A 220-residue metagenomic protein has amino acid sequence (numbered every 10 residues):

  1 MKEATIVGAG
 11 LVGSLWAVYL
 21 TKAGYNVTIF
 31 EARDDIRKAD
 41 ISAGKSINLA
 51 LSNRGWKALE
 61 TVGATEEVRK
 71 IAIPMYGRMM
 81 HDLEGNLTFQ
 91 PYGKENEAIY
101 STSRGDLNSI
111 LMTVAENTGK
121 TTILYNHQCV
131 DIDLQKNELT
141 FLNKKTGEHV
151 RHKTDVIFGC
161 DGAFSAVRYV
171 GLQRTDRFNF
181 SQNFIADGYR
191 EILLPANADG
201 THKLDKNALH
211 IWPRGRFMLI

Functional and structural regions predicted by a protein language model:
K2-I29: N-terminal Rossmann-like FAD-binding beta1-loop-alpha1 element of flavoenzymes
V12, D35, F164: Conserved Rossmann-like nucleotide-cofactor binding loop
V18-K22, T113, N117, Y169: Short, well-ordered alpha-helices that flank and scaffold nucleotide-derived cofactor binding pockets
L20, S42-G44, A64, K94 (+2 more regions): Short, glycine/charged-enriched secondary-structure capping and boundary segments
T21-G44: Glycine-rich FAD pyrophosphate-binding loop
D40-V114: Active-site-adjacent segment of FAD-dependent monooxygenases/related oxidoreductases
T113, H127-D131, K136-I220: Conserved FAD-binding catalytic core of PHBH/FMO-like flavoproteins
T121-T122: Short, conserved active-site loop motifs that form the nucleotide-linked donor/cofactor pocket
